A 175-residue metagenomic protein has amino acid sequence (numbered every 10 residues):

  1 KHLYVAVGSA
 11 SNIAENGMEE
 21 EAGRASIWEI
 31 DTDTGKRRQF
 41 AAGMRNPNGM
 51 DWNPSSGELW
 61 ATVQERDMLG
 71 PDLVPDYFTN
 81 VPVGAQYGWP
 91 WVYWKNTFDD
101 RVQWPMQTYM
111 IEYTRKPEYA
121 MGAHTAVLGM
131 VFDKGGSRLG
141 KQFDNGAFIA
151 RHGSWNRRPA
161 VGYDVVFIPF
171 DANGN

Functional and structural regions predicted by a protein language model:
A6: A conserved catalytic-loop motif detector
S9-E15, A22-A25, I30-G35, R45-N46 (+1 more regions): Beta-propeller domain segments
Q39-F40: Conserved beta-strand positions that form and line the central face of beta-propeller blades
